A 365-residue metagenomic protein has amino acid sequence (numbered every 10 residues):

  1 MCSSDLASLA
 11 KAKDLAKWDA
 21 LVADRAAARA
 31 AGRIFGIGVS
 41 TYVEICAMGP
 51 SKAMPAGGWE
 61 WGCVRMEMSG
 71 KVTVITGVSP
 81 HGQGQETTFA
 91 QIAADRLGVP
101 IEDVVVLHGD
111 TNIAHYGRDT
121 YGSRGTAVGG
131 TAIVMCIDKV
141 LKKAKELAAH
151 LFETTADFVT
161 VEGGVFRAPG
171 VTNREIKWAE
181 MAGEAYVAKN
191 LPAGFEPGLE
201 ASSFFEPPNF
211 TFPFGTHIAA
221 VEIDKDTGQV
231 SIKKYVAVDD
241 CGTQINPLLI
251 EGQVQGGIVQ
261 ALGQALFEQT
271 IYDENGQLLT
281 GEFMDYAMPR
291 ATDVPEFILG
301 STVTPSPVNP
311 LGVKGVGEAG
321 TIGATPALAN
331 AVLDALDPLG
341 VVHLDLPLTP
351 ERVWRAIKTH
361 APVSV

Functional and structural regions predicted by a protein language model:
M1-A7, K11-D14, D19-V365: Cofactor-binding beta-sheet edge motifs in enzyme active sites
